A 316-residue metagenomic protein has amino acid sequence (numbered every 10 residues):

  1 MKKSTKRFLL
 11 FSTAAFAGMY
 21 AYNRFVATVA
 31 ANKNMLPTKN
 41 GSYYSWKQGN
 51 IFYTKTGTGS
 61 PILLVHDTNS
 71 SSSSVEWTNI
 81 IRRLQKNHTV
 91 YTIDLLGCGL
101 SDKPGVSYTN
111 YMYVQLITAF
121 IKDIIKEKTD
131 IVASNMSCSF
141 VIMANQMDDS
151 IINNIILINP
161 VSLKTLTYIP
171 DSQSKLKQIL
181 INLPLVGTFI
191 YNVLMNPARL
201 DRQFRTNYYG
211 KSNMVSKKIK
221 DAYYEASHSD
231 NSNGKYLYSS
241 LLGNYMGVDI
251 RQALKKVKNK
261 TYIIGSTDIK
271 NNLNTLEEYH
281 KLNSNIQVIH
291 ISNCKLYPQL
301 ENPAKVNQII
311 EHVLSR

Functional and structural regions predicted by a protein language model:
K2-V26: Hydrophobic alpha-helical topogenic segments used for membrane insertion/localization
Y43-T56: A short loop-to-beta-strand scaffold at the N-terminal edge of the catalytic core in hydrolase folds
K55-L100: Conserved HGGG/HGGXW glycine-rich cap/lid loop of the alpha/beta-hydrolase fold
T92-V132, Q308: Active-site loop/oxyanion-hole signature of alpha/beta-hydrolase fold enzymes
K126-P170: Conserved hydrolase catalytic core segment
T167, V193-A253: Conserved alpha/beta-hydrolase catalytic His-Asp/Glu region
K256-C294: Conserved loop-alpha-helix segment in the C-terminal half of the alpha/beta-hydrolase fold that carries the catalytic
C294-N307: Catalytic histidine-centered segment of alpha/beta-hydrolase-like enzymes
